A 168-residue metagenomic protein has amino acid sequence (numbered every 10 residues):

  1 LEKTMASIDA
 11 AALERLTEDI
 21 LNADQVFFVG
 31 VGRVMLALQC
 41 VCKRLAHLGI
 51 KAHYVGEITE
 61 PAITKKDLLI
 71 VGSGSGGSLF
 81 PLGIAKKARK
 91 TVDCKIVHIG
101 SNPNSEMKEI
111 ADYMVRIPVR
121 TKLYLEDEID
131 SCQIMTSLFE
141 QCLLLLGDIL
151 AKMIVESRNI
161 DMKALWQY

Functional and structural regions predicted by a protein language model:
L1-T4, L69-V71: Short, basic, glycine/proline-bearing loop/turn elements
K3, E18, K65, E109 (+1 more regions): Charged/polar, solvent-exposed surface patches and flexible loops
T4-I8, V29-G32: A short N-terminal beta->alpha junction/helix N-cap motif
M5, I154-V155: Hydrophobic residues within well-ordered, non-membrane alpha-helices that form the packing/core of soluble catalytic
M5-N22: A short, well-structured juxtamembrane/interface segment
F27-L145, K152: Glycine-rich phosphate-binding loops that contact phosphosugars or nucleotide phosphates
I149, V155-Y168: A short, charged, Gly/Pro-tolerant segment at domain boundaries
